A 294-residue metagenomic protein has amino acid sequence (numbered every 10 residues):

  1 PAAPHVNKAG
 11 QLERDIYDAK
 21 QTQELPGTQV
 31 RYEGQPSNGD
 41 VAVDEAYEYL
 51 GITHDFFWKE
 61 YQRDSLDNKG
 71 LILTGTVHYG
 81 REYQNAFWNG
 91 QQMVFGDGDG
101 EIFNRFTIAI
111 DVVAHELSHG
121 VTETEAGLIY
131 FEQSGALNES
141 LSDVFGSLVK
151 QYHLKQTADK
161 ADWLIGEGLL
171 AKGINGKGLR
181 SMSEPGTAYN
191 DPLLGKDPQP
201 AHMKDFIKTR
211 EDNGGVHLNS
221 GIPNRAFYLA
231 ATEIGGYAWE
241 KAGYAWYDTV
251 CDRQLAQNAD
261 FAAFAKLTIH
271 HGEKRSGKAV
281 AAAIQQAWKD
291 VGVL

Functional and structural regions predicted by a protein language model:
P1-D111, G120-L294: Zymogen propeptides/activation segments of proteases
